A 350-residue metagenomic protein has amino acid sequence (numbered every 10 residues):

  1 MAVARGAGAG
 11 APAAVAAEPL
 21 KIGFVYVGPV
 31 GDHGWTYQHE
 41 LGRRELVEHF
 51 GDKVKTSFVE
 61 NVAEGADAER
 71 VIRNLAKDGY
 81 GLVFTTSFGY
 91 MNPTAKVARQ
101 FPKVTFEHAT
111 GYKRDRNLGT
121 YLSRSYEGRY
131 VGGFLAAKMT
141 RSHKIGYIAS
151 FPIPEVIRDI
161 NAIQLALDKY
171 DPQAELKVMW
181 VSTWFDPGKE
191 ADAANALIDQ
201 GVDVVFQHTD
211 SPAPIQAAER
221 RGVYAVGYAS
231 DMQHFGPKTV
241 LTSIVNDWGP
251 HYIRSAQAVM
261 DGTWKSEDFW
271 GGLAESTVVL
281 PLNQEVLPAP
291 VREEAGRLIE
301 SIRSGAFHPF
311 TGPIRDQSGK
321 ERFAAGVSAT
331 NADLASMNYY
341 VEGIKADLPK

Functional and structural regions predicted by a protein language model:
K21-F50, S57-A68, F88, P152-D159: Extracytoplasmic "Venus flytrap"
R43, V131-A174, V178, D268-A289: An alpha-beta-alpha
K55-N74, S182-A196: Structural motif
G79-S87, E107-A109, Q200-S211, G227-Y228: Periplasmic-binding protein-like
R99-S123, S230-K238: Flexible loop/hinge segments that line or gate small-molecule binding clefts
Y121-H143, I244-W264: Hydrophobic alpha-helical segments within soluble ligand-binding/sensing domains
E155-D203, Q207-H208: Extracellular/periplasmic Venus flytrap/periplasmic-binding protein
D261-K350: Segments of small-molecule ligand-sensing domains
